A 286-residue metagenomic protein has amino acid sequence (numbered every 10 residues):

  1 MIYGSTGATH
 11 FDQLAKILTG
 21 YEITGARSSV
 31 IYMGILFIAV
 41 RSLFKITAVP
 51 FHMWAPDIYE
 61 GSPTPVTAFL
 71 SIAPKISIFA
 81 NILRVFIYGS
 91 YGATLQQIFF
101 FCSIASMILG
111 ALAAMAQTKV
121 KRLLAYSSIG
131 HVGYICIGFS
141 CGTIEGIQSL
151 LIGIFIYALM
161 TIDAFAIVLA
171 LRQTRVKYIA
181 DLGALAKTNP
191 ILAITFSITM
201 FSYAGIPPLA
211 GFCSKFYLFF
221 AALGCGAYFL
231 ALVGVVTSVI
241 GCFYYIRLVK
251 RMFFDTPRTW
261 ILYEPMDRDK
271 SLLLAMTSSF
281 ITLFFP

Functional and structural regions predicted by a protein language model:
M1-P286: Alpha-helical transmembrane segments of multi-pass membrane proteins predominantly involved in bioenergetics
